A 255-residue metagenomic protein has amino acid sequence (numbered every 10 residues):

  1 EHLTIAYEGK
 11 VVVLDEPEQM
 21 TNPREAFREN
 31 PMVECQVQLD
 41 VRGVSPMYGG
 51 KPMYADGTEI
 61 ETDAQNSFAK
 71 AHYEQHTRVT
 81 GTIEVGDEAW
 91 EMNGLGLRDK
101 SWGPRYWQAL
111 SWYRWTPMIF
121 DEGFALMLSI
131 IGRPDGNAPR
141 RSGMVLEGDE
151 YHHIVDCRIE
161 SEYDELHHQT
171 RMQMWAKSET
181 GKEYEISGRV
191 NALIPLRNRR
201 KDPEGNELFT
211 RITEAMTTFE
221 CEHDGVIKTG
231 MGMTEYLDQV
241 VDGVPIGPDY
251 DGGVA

Functional and structural regions predicted by a protein language model:
E1-A255: Structured soluble/peripheral alpha/beta segments that form catalytic or ligand/cofactor-binding pockets
